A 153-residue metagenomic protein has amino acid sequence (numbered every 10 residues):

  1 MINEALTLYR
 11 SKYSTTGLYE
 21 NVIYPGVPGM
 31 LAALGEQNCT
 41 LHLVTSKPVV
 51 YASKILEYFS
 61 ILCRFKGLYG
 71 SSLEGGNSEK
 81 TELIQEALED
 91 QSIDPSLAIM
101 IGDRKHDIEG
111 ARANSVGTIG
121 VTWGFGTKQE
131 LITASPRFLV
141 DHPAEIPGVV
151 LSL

Functional and structural regions predicted by a protein language model:
N3, S11-L43, V49-S53, T81: Short, acidic loop-to-helix structural element flanking the phosphoryl-transfer center in phosphate-processing enzymes
A5-S14, C63-L68: Short, basic/glycine-rich phosphate-binding loops at helix/coil junctions that contact nucleotide phosphates
Y19-E20, V49-I99, K105-A113: Substrate-recognition "cap/lid" segment bordering the active-site pocket of phosphatases
V22-G26, K47, D103, W123-G126 (+1 more regions): Short beta->alpha linker loops
G26, Y51-K54, G110, E130 (+1 more regions): Phosphate- and divalent-cation-binding pockets in alpha/beta enzyme and binding domains that engage nucleotide-derived
E36-C39, D90-L97, L153: Glycine-rich phosphate-binding loop signature in dinucleotide/nucleotide-binding domains
F59-Y69, E130-P147: Structural recognition of alpha->loop->beta junctions
I99-V140: Acidic, Mg2+-coordinating phosphoryl-transfer loop and its flanking beta/alpha structural elements, shared across
